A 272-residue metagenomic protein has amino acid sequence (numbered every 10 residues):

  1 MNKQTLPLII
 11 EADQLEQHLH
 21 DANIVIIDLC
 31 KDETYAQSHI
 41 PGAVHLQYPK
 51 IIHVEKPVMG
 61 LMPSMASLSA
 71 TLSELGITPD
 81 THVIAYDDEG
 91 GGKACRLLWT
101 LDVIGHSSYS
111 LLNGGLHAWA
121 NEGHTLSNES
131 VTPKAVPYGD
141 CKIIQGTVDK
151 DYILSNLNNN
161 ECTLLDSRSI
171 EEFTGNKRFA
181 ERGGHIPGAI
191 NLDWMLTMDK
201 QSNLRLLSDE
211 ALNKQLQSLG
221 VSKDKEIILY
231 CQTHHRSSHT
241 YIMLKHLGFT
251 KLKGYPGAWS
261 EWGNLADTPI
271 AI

Functional and structural regions predicted by a protein language model:
N2-P79, D149, S155-D224, N264 (+1 more regions): Positively charged, proline/Ser/Thr-rich regional signature most characteristic of the Rhodanese/CDC25-like
Q4, K56-N156, G184, R236-K253 (+1 more regions): Thiolate-centered catalytic microenvironments shared by cysteine-dependent enzyme domains
A43, E89, T233: Residue-level signal for short, function-critical loop segments
V83-I84, I227-L229: Short glycine-rich phosphate-binding loop at a beta-alpha junction
T197-M198, H235-S237: Short Gly/Pro-enriched loop/turn and capping motifs at secondary-structure junctions
I228-L229, L247, D267: C-terminal soluble interaction/assembly domains
L229-R236, E261: Small/polar glycine-rich anion-binding or flexible loop at a beta-alpha turn
K253-I272: Cysteine-dependent PTP/DSP-like catalytic domain, specifically the C-terminal lobe
